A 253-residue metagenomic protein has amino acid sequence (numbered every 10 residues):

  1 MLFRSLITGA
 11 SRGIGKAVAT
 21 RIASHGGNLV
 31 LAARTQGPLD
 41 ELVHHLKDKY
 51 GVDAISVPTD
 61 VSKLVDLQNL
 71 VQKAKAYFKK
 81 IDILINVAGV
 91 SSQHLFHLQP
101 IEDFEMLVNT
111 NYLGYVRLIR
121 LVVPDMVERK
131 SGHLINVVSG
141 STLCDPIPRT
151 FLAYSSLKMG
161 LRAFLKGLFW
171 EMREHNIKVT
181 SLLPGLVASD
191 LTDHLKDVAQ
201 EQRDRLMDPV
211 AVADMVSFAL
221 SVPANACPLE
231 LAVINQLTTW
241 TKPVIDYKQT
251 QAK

Functional and structural regions predicted by a protein language model:
S11-R12: Conserved glycine-rich cofactor-binding loop
H25-L42: Conserved glycine-rich Rossmann-like NAD(P)H-binding loop of the short-chain dehydrogenase/reductase
G37, P58-N69, I101: The beta1-alpha1 cofactor-binding region of Rossmann-like NAD(H)/NADP(H)-dependent oxidoreductases
L95-F96, P100-V108: Substrate-binding pocket helix/loop in short-chain dehydrogenase/reductase
I119, S155-L157: Active-site helix of classical SDR
S139: Residue(s) in the substrate-gating loop at a strand-loop-helix junction that position the organic substrate next
S181, A199-K242, D246: C-terminal helical subdomain
